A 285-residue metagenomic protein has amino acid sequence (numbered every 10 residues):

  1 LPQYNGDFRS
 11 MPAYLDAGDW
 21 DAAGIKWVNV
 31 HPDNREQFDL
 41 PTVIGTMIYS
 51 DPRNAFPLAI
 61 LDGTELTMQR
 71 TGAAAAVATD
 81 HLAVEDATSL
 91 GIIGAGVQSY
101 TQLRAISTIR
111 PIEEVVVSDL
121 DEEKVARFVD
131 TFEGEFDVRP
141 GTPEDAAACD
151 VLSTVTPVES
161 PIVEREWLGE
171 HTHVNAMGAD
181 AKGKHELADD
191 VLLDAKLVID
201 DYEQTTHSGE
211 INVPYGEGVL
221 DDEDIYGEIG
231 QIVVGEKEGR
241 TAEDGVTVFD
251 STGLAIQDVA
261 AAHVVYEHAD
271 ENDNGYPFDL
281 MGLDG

Functional and structural regions predicted by a protein language model:
L1-L66, A76, D86, G227 (+4 more regions): N-terminal ligand-binding/catalytic initiation module
L82-S89, P111, G169-E170: Short helix-loop-beta connector
L90-G91, T247: Conserved beta-strand elements of the Class I
G94-G96: Glycine-rich Rossmann-fold phosphate-binding loop(s) that bind the pyrophosphate of adenine dinucleotide cofactors
S99-Y100: N-terminal Rossmann-fold NAD(P) dinucleotide-binding loop
I109-F132: NAD(P)-binding Rossmann-fold cofactor-contacting core
E135-V219: Rossmann-like adenosine-cofactor binding region
H185-G285: Adenosine-phosphate binding glycine-rich loop
